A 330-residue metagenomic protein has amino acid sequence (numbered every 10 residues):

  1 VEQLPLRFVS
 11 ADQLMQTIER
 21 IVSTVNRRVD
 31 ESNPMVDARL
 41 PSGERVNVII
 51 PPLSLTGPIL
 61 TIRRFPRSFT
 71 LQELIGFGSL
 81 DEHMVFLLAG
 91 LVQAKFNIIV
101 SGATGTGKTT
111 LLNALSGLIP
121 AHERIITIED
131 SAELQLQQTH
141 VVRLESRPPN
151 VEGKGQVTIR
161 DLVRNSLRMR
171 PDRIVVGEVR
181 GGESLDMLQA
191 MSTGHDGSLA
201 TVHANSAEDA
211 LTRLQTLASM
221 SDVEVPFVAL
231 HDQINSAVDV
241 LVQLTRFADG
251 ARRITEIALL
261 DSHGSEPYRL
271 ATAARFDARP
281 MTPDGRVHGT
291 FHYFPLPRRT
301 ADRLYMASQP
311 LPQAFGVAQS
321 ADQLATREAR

Functional and structural regions predicted by a protein language model:
V1-A94: P-loop NTP-binding catalytic core
F65-G76, N113-R164, A210-L214: P-loop NTPase switch/communication element
V92, A103-T104: The conserved Walker
N97: Walker A (P-loop) ATP-phosphate-binding motif of ABC ATPase nucleotide-binding domains
V100: Hydrophobic anchor at the beta1->P-loop junction of P-loop NTPases
K108: Conserved lysine of the Walker
E129, L134-V142, S166-S265: Conserved P-loop NTPase nucleotide-binding/switch module
R253-R330: NTP-binding/hydrolysis catalytic cores, primarily Walker-type P-loop NTPases
